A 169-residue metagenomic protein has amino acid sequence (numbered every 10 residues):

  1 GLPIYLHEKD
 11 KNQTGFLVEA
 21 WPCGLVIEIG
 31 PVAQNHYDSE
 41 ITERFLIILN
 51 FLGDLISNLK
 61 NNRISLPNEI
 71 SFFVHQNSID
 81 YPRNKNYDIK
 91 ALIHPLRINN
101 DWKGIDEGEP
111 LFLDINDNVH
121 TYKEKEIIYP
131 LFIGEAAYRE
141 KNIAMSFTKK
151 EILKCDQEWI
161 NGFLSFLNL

Functional and structural regions predicted by a protein language model:
G1-L169: Structured catalytic-domain cores with a bias toward divalent-metal coordination
